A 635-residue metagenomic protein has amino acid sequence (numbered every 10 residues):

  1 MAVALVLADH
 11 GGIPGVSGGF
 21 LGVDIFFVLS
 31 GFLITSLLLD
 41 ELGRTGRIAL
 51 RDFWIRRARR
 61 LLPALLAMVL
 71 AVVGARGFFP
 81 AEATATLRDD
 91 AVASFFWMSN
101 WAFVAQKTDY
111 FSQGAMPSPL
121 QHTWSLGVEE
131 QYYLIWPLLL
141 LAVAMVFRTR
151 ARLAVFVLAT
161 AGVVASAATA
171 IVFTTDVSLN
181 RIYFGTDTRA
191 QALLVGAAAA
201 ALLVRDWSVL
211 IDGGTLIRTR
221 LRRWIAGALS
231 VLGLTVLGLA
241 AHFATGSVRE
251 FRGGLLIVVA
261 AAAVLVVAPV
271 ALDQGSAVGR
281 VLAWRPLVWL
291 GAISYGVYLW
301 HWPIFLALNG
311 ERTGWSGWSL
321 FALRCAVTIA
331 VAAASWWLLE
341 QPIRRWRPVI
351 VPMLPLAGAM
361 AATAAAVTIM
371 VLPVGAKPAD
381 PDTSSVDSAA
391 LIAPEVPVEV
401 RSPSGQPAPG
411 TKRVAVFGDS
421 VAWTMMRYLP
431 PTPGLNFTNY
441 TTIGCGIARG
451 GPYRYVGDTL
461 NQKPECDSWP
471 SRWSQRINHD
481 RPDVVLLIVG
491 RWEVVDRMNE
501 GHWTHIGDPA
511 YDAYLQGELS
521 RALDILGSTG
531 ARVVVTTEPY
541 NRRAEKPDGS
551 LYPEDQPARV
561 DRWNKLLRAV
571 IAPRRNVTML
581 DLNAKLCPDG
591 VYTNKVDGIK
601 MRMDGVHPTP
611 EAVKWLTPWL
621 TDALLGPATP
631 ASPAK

Functional and structural regions predicted by a protein language model:
M1-R347: Membrane-interface helix/loop caps of multi-pass membrane proteins
V28, F417-G418, I488, T536: Short hydrophobic segments within beta-strands
L338-V416, V421-R427, A628-K635: N-terminal secretory targeting modules
A408-P409, R413-F417, W423-P509: Conserved SGNH/GDSL esterase-like catalytic core that processes O-acyl groups on lipids and polysaccharides
L486-M498, A522-V560: Active-site segments of SGNH/GDSL-like serine hydrolases that catalyze O-acetyl group transfer/hydrolysis on lipids
T504-A513, P553-D555, D604-H607: The substrate-binding groove and active-site-proximal loops of carbohydrate-active enzymes, especially glycoside
Y540-L582, V606: Substrate-gating cap/lid alpha-helix
T578, V596-K635: Histidine-centered active-site loop/cap adjacent to the catalytic His in serine esterases/O-acetyl transfer systems
